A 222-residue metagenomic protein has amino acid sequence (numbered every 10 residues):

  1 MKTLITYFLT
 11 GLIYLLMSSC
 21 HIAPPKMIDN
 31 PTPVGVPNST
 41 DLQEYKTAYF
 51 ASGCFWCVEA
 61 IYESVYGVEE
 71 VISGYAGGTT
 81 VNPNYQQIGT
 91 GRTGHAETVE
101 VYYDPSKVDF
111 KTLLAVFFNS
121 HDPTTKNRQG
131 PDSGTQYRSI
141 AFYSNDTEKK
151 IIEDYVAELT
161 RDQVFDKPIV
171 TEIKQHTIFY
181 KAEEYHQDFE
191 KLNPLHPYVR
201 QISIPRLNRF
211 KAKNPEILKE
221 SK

Functional and structural regions predicted by a protein language model:
M1-T6: Positively charged n-region of N-terminal signal peptides that target proteins for export
Y7-S19: Bacterial N-terminal signal peptides
L16-K222: Flexible coil/turn and secondary-structure edge motifs
